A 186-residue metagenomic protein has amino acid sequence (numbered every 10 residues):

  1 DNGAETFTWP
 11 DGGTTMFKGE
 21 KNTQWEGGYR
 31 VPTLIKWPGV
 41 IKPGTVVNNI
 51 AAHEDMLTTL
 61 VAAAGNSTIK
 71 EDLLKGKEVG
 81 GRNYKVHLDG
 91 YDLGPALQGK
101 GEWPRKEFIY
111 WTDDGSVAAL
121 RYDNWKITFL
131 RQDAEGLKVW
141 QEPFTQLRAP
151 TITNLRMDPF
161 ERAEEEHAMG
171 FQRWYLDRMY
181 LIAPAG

Functional and structural regions predicted by a protein language model:
G3-E26, K42-T45, N49, E54-R162: C-terminal cap/loop subdomain of S1 sulfatases and analogous C-terminal strand-loop tails that border
R30-P32: Short glycine-rich loop/turn motifs
L34-P43: The feature captures the short pre-catalytic strand/loop hairpin that immediately precedes and shapes the active-site
T145-R162, H167-G186: C-terminal His-loop and adjacent cap/lid subdomain of alpha/beta-hydrolase
